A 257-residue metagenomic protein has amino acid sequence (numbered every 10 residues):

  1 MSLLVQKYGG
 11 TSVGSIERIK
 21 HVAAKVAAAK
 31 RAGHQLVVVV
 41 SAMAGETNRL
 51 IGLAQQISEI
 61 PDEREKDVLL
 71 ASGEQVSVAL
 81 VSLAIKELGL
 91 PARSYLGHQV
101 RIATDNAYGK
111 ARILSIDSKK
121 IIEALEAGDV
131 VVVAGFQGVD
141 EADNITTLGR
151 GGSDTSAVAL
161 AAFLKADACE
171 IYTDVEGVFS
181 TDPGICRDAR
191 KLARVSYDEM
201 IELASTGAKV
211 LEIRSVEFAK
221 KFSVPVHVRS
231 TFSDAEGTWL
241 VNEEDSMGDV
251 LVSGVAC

Functional and structural regions predicted by a protein language model:
M1-E217: Nucleotide/pyrophosphate-binding catalytic subdomain
A54-Q56, F218-K221, N242-S246: Short, solvent-exposed amphipathic alpha-helical segments in soluble enzyme and RNA/protein-processing domains
L125-E126, K221, S233, C257: A generic structural signal for short, non-catalytic loop/turn and secondary-structure boundary residues
V131, T146, V226, T238 (+1 more regions): A broad, low-specificity signal marking well-ordered, structured residues that form hydrophobic/aromatic
F136-Q137, S230-F232, E244: A broadly conserved detector of short glycine/acidic/proline-rich loop/turn motifs that flank catalytic sites and bind
S180, E236-G237: Short acidic/glycine-rich loop or secondary-structure boundary segments that cap or lie
G207-R214, F218-E236: Conserved glycine-bearing catalytic or ligand-binding loops at nucleotide- and phosphate-handling centers of large
W239-C257: A conserved regulatory-domain signal marking ACT and ACT-like small-molecule sensing domains and adjacent regulatory
